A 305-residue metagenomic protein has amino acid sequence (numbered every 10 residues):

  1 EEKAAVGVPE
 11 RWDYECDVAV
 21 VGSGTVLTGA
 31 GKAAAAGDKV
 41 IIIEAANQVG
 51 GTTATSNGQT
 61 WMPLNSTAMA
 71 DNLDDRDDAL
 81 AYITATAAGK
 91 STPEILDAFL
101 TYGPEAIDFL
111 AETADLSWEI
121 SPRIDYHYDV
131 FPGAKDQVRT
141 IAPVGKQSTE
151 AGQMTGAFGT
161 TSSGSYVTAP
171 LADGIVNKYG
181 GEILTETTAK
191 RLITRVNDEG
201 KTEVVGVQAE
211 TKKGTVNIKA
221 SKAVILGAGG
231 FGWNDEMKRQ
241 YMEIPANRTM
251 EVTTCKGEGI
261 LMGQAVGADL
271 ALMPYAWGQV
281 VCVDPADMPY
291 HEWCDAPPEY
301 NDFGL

Functional and structural regions predicted by a protein language model:
E1-V18, A35, A169: Extreme N-terminal leader/targeting segments of oxidoreductases
C16-I42: N-terminal Rossmann-like FAD-binding beta1-loop-alpha1 element of flavoenzymes
A35-S56: Glycine-rich FAD pyrophosphate-binding loop
W61-F99: Glycine-rich active-site loop/strand segments that organize a redox cofactor
L100-G214, D235-E236, V283-D284: Conserved redox-cofactor binding core of oxidoreductases
S162, T211-P289: Glycine-rich loop(s) and the adjacent beta-strand/alpha-helix scaffold that form part
C282-L305: FAD cofactor-binding and catalytic pocket of flavoenzymes
